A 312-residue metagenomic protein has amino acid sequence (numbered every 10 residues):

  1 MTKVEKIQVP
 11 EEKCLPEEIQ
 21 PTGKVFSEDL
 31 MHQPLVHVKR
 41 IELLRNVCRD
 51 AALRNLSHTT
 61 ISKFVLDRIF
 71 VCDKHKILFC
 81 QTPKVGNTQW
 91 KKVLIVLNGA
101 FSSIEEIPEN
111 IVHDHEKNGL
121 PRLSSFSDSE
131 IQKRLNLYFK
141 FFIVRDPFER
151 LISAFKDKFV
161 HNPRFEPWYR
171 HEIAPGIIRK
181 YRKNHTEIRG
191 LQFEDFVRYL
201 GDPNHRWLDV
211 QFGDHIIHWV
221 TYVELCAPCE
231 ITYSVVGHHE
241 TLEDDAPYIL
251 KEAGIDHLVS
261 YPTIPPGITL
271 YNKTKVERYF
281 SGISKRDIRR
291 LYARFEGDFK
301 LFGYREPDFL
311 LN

Functional and structural regions predicted by a protein language model:
M1-N312: Membrane-interface amphipathic segments in extracytoplasmic regions
